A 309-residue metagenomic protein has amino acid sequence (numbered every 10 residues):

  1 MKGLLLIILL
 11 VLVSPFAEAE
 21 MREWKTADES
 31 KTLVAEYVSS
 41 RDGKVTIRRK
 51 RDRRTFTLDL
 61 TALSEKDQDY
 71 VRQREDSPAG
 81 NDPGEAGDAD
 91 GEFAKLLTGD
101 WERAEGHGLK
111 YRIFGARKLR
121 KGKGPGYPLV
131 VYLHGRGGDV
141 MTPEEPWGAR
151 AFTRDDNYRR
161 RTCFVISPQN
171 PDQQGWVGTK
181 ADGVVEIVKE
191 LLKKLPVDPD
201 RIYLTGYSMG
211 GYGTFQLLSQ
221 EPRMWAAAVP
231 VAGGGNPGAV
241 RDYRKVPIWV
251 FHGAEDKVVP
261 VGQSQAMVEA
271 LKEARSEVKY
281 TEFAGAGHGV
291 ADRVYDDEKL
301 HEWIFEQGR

Functional and structural regions predicted by a protein language model:
L4-V13: Sec-dependent N-terminal signal peptides
F16-W101, E105-G108, R161: Compositionally biased alpha-helical segments
D76-L129, Y207, L217, Q265-V268 (+3 more regions): A domain-start/cap signature at the N-terminus of enzymes
K118-P125, Q173-M209: Gly/Ser-rich "nucleophile elbow"/oxyanion-hole loop immediately N-terminal to the catalytic nucleophile in hydrolases
L129, L133-I187: Active-site machinery of serine-nucleophile hydrolases
R161-C163, Y243-I248: Short, proline-enriched alpha-helix->beta-strand connector loops that line the catalytic pocket of alpha/beta-hydrolase
K194, D200-R244: Primarily recognizes the serine-hydrolase "nucleophile elbow" in alpha/beta-hydrolase and SGNH/GDSL folds
V231, P247-F251, K257, V261-R309: C-terminal catalytic histidine-bearing segment of alpha/beta-hydrolase fold enzymes
